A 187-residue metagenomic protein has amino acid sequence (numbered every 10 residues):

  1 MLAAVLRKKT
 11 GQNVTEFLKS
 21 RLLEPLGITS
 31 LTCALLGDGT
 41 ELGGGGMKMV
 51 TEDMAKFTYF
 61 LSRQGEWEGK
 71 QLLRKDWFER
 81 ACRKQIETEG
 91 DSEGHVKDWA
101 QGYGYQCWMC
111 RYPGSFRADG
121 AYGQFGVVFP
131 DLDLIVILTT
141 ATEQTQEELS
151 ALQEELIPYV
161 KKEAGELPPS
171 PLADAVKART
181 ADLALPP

Functional and structural regions predicted by a protein language model:
M1-L22, M54-F60, Q64, D133-V136: Alpha-helical scaffold elements that line and support the substrate/ligand-binding pocket of soluble hydrolases
T10, V14, L18, V50-M54 (+3 more regions): Stable alpha-helical elements in mature extracytoplasmic
Q12-G45, M49: Active-site helix/loop module of the DD-peptidase/beta-lactamase fold, centered on the serine-lysine SxxK catalytic
T29-L31, E79-V136: Active-site Gly/Thr loop motif
G43-E52, S62, W67: A short, structured beta-strand-centered segment in the mid-to-C-terminal lobe of catalytic cores from group-transfer
A55, Y59, W67-D91: A conserved catalytic-loop motif detector
T142-Q144: A short acidic/small-residue loop/turn micro-motif
Q146-P187: Short, gly/Ser/Thr-rich active-site loops of penicillin-recognizing serine hydrolases
